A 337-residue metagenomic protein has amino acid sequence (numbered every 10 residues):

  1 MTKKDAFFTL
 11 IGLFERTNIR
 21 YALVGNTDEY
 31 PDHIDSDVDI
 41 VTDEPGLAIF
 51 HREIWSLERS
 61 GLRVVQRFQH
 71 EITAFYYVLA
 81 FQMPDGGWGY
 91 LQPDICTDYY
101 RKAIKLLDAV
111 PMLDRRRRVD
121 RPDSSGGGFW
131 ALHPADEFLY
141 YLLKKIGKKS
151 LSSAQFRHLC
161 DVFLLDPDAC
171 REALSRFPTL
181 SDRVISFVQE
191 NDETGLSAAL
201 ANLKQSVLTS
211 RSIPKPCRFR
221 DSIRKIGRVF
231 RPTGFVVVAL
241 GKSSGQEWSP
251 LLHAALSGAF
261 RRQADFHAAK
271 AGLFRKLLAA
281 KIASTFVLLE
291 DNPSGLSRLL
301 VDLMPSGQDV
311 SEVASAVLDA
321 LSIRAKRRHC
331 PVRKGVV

Functional and structural regions predicted by a protein language model:
M1-S36, T42-V237, G241-K242: Conserved NTP-donor binding/palm subdomain of two-metal-ion nucleotidyltransferases/polymerases, i.e., the charged
F14, L256-S257: A generic structural signal for well-ordered alpha-helical segments
I19, F260-R261: Short phosphate-binding/catalytic loops that engage adenosine nucleotides
V41, Y100-K102, S243-E247, N292-G295 (+1 more regions): Short acidic, S/G/P-rich loop/turn micro-motifs used as interaction or catalytic elements
P45, C96, A239-S244, F266-K270 (+2 more regions): Structural motif
V237-L256: Glycine-rich phosphate-binding P-loop
R261-D302: Conserved nucleotide-sensing/catalytic segment adjacent to the nucleotide-binding pocket in NTP-handling enzymes
F286, E290-V337: Replace "adjacent to P-loop NTPase cores in ATP/GTP-dependent enzymes" with "adjacent to NTP-binding cores
